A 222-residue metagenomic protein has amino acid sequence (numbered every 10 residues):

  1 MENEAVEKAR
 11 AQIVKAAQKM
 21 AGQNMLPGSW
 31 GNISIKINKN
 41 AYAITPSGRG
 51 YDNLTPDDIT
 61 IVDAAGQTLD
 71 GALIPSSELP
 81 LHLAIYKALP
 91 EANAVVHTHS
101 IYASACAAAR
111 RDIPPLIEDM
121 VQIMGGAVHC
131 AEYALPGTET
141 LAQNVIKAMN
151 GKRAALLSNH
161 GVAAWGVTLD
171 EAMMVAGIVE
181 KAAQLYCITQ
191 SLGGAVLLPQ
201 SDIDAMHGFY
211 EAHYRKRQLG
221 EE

Functional and structural regions predicted by a protein language model:
M1-E222: Glycine-rich flexible loops
